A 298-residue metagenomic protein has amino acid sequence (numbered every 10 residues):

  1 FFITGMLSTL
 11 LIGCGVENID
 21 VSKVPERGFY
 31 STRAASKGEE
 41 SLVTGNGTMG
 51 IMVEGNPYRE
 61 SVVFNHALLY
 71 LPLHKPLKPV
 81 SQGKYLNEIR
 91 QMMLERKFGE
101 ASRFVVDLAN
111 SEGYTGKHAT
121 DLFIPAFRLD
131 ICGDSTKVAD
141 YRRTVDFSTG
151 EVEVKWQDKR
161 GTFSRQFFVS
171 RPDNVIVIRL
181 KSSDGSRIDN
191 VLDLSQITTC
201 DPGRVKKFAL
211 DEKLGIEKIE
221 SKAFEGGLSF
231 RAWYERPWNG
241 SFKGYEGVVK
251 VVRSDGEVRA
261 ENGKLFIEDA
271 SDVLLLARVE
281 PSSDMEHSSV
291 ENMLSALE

Functional and structural regions predicted by a protein language model:
I3-K23: Bacterial Sec-dependent signal peptides at the C-terminal "C-region" and cleavage site
E17-E298: Aromatic-residue-lined binding/catalytic grooves and analogous aromatic/hydrophobic interfacial grooves in multimeric
